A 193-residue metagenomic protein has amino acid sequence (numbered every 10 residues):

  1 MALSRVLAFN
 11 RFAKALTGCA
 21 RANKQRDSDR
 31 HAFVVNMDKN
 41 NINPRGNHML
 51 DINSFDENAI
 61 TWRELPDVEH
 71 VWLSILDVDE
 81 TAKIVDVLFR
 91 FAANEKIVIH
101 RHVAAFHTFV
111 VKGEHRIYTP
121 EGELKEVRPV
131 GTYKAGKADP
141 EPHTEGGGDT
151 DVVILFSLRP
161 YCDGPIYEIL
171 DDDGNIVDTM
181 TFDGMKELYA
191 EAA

Functional and structural regions predicted by a protein language model:
N10, N23, D27-D29, N36-N40: Intrinsic-disorder-associated, low-complexity terminal segments enriched in Asp/Asn/His/Tyr and depleted of Lys/Arg
F33-K83, V127, I169-A193: A short, N-terminal "cap"/entry segment at the start of jelly-roll beta-barrel domains of the cupin/DSBH fold
V85-R101, A138-P140: Conserved short histidine dyad/triad with adjacent acidic residue
A93, H102-E121: Glycine- and acidic-residue-biased ligand/ion/polar-headgroup-sensing regions
E121-P140: Short acidic-glycine-tyrosine-enriched beta hairpin
A138-P165: Ligand-binding loop in jelly-roll beta-barrel domains
